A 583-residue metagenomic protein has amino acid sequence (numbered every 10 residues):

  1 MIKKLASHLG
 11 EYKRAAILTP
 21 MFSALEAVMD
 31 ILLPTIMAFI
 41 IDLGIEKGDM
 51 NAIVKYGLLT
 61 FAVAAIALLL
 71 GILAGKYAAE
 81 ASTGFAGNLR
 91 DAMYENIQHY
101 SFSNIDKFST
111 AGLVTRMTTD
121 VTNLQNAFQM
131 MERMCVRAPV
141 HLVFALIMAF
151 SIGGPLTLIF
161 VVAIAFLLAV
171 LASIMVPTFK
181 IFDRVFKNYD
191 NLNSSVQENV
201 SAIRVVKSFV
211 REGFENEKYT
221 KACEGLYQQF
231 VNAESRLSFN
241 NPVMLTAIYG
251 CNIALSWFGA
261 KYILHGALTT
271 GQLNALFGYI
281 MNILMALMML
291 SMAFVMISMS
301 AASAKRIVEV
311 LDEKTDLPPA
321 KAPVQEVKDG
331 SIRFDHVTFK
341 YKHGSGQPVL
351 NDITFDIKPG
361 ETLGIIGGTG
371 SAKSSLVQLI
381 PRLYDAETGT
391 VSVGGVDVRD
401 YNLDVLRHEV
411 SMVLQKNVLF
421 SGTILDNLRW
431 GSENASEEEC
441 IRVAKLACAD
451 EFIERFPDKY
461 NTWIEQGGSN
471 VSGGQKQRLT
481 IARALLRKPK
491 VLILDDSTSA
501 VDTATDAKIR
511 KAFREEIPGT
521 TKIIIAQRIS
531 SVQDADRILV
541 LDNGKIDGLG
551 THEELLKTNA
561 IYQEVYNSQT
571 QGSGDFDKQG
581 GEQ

Functional and structural regions predicted by a protein language model:
I2-G10, I36-D42, E46, A79-Q125 (+5 more regions): Extended non-transmembrane interhelical loops and adjacent amphipathic helices of multipass membrane proteins
G10-R14, H99-S103, T119-E132, V136 (+6 more regions): An intracellular "coupling" helix at the cytosolic face of ABC transporter transmembrane type-1 domains
A16-L73, Y77, F150-P155, G266-T270: Transmembrane helix-loop-helix hairpins at lipid-water interfaces of multipass membrane proteins, especially the type-1
M21, L25, M29-L33, L70 (+5 more regions): Hydrophobic alpha-helical transmembrane segments of ABC transporter permease domains
D49-I53, F144, M148-A165, V176 (+2 more regions): Helix-loop-helix
K314-V327: Pre-NBD coupling/linker segments of ABC/ABC-like ATPases
E326-Q583: ABC-type nucleotide-binding domain
